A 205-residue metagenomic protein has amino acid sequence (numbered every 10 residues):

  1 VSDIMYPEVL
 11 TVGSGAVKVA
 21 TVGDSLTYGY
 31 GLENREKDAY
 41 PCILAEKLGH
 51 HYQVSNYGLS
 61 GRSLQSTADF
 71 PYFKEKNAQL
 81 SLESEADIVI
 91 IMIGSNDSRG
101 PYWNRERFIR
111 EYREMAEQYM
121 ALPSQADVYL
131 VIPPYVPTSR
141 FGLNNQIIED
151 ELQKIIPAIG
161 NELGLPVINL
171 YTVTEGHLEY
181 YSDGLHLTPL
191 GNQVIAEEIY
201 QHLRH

Functional and structural regions predicted by a protein language model:
V1-T21: Membrane/wall-proximal cationic-aromatic binding patches
M5, L44-K47, L122, H202: Extracellular, surface-exposed passenger/stalk and repeat segments of large secreted bacterial proteins
V12, E33, T188: Aromatic-acidic/polar surface patches that form glycan- and anion
G15, H50-Q53, S124, L163: Residue-level signal for beta-strand positions within conserved beta-sheet cores that form or flank
V17-A20, L26-R110: Conserved SGNH/GDSL esterase-like catalytic core that processes O-acyl groups on lipids and polysaccharides
V22-G23, V131: Short hydrophobic segments within beta-strands
G23-D24, I168: Active-site flanking residues adjacent to catalytic metal/cofactor-binding acidic residues
F73-R204: Alpha-helical cap/lid subdomain in secreted, periplasmic, or secretory-pathway luminal O-acyl-processing enzymes
